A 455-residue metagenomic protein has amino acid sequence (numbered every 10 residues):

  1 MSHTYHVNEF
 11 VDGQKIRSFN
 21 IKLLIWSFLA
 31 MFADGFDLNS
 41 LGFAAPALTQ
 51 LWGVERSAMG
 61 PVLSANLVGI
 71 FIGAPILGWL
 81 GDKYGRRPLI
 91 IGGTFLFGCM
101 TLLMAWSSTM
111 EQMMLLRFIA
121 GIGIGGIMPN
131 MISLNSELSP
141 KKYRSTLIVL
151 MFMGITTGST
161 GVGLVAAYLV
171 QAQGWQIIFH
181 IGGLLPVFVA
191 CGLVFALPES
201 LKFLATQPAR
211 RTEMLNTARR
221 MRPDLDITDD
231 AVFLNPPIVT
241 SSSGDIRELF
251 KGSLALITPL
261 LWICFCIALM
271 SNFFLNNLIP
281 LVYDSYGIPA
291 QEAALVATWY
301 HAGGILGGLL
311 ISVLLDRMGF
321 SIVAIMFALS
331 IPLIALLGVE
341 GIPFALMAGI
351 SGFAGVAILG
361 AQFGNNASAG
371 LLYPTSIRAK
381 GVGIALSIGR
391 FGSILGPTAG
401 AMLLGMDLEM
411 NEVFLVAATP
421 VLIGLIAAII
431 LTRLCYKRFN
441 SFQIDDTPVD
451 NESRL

Functional and structural regions predicted by a protein language model:
M1-F36: Cytosolic juxtamembrane N-terminal segment immediately preceding the first transmembrane helix of multi-pass
M1-G13, L197-S253, S441-L455: Intracellular cytosolic loops and amphipathic helices of Major Facilitator Superfamily
L41-G42, F250-G308: Extracytoplasmic gate region of multi-pass secondary transporters
G53, G85, W106-Q112, G123 (+2 more regions): Helix-breaking motifs and short loop linkers at transmembrane-helix boundaries and internal kinks in secondary membrane
I72-M110: Conserved MFS/SLC helix-loop-helix module at the cytosolic interface between two early adjacent transmembrane helices
L116-M153: Cytoplasmic helix-loop-helix junction between adjacent transmembrane helices in 12-TM secondary transporters
Y143-Q171, L185-P186, L386-G396: Glycine-rich segments within core transmembrane alpha-helices of 12-TM secondary carriers
L315-S368: C-terminal transmembrane helical hairpin of 12-TM major facilitator-type secondary transporters
